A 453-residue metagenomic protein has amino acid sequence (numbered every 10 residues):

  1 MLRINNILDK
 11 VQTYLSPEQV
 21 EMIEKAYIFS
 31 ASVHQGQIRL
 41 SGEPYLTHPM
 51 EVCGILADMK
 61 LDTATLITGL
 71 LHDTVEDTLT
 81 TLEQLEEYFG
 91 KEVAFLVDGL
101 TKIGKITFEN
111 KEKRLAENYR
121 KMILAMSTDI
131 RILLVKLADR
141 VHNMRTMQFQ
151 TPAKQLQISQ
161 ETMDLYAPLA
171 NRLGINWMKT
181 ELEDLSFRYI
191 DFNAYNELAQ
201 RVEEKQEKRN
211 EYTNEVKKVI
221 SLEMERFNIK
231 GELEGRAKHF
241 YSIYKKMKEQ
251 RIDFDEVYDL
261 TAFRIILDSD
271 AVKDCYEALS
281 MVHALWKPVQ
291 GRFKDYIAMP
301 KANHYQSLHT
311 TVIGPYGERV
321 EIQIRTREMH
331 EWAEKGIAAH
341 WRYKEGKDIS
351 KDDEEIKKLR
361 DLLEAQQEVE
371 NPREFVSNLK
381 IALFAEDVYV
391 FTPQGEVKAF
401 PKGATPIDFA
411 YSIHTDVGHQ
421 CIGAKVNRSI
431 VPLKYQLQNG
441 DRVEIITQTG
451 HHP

Functional and structural regions predicted by a protein language model:
M1-A262, L267-V320, R325-I381, E386 (+2 more regions): Active-site helical microenvironments for divalent-metal-assisted chemistry
E374, V397-A399, N427-L433: Short alpha-helix capping/helix-loop boundary micro-motifs
Q394-T405: Short, contiguous acidic and Ser/Thr-rich linear segments
F400, L437-G440: Short, well-ordered loop/turn sites that connect or cap secondary structure elements
I413-L433: Glycine-rich phosphate/pyrophosphate-binding loops and their adjacent beta-strand/loop elements at enzyme active sites
T449-P453: Short, Lys/Arg- and Gly-enriched loop/turn segments at beta-strand edges
